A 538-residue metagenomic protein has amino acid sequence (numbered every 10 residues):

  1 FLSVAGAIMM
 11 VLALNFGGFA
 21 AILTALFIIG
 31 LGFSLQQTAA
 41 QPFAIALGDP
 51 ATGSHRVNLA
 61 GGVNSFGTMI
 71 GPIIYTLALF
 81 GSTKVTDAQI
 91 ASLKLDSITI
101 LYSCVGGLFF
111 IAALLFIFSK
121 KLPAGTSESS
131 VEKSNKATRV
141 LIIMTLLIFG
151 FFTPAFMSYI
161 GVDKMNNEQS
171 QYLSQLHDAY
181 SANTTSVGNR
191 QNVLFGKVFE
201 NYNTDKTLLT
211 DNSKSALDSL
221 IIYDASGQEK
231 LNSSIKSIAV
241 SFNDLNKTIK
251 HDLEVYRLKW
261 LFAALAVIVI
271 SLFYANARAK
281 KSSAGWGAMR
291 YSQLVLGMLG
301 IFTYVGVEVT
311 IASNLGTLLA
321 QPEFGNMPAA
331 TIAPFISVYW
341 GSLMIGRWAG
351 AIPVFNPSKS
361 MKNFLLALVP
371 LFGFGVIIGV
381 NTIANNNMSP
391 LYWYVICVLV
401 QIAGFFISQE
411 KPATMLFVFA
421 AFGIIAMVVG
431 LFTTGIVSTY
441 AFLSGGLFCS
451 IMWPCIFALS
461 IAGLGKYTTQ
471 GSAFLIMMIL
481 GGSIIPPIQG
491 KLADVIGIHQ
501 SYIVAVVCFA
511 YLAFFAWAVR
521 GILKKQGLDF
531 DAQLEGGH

Functional and structural regions predicted by a protein language model:
L2-F16, F374-M388, G404-Q409, F422-T434: C-terminal ends and interior cores of transmembrane alpha-helices in multi-pass membrane transporters/permeases
F19-Q36, W393-Q401, V437-M452: Hydrophobic core of transmembrane alpha-helices in multi-pass small-molecule transporters, especially MFS/SLC-type
L35-D49, A312-L315, S450-G465: Intracellular juxtamembrane helix-capping segments at the cytosolic ends of symmetry-related transmembrane helices
T52-T83, S472-I485: Glycine-rich segments within core transmembrane alpha-helices of 12-TM secondary carriers
G71, Y75-K84, S103-S130, V140-D163 (+3 more regions): C-terminal membrane-cytosol helix-exit motif in multi-pass small-molecule transporters
G71-P72, T76-F80, L147-N203, T210 (+6 more regions): Extracytoplasmic gate region of multi-pass secondary transporters
A112-K121, T382, F405-Q409, V506-H538: Multi-pass alpha-helical transporter architecture, strongest for 12-TM Major Facilitator/SLC carriers used
K250-W260, V295, F324-Y339, N363-L368 (+2 more regions): Loop-to-transmembrane helix entry
